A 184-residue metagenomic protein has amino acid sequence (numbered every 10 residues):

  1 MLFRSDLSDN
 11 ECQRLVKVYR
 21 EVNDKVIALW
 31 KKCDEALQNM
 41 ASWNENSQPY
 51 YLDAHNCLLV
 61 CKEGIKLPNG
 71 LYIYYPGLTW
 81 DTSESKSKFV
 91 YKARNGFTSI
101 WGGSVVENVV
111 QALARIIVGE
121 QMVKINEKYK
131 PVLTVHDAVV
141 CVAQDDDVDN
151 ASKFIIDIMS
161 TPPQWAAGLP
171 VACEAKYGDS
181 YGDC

Functional and structural regions predicted by a protein language model:
M1-C184: Conserved catalytic core of nucleotide polymerization and phosphodiester-bond processing enzymes
